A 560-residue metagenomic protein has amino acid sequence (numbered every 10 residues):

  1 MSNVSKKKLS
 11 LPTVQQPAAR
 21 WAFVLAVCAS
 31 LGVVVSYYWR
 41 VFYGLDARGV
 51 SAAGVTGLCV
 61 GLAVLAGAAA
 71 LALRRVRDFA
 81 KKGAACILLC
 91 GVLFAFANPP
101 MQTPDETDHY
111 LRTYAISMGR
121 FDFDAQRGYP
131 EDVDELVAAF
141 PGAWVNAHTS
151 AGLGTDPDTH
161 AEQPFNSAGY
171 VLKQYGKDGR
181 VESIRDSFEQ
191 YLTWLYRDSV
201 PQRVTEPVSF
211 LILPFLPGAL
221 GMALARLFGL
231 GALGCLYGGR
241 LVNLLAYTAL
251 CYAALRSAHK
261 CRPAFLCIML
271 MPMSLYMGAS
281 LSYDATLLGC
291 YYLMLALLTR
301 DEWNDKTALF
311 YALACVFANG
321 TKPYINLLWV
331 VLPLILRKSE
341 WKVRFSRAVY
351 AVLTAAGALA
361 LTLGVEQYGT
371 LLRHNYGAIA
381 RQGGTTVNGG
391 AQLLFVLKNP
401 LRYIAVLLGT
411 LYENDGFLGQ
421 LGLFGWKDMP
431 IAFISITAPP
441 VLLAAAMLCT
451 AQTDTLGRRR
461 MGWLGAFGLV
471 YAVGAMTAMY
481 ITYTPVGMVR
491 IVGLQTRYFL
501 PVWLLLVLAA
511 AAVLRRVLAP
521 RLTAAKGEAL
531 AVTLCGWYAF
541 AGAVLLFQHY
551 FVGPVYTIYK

Functional and structural regions predicted by a protein language model:
R20-W21, K81, L230-L233, Y252-P272: Transmembrane-helix signature of polytopic, membrane-embedded enzymes that assemble or transfer cell-envelope glycans
V34-G57, G357-L363, Y368-I379, T523-K560: Transmembrane helical bundles and short interhelical boundary loops of multi-pass, membrane-embedded
G67, Y237-C261: Transmembrane-helix motifs of polytopic, lipid-linked glycan transferases
R120-L236: Interfacial juxtamembrane loops and adjacent helix segments that form the catalytic/substrate-binding surfaces
Y276, T307-P323, L328-L334: Membrane-interface alpha helices of multi-pass inner-membrane proteins
S280-L287: Short acidic/glycine- and proline-prone juxtamembrane loop motifs at membrane-interface regions of multi-pass membrane
L297-W303, N326-G357: Perimembrane helix-loop-helix junctions
L363-A451: Membrane-lumen/periplasm interface segments of multi-pass, membrane-embedded glycan/lipid transferases
